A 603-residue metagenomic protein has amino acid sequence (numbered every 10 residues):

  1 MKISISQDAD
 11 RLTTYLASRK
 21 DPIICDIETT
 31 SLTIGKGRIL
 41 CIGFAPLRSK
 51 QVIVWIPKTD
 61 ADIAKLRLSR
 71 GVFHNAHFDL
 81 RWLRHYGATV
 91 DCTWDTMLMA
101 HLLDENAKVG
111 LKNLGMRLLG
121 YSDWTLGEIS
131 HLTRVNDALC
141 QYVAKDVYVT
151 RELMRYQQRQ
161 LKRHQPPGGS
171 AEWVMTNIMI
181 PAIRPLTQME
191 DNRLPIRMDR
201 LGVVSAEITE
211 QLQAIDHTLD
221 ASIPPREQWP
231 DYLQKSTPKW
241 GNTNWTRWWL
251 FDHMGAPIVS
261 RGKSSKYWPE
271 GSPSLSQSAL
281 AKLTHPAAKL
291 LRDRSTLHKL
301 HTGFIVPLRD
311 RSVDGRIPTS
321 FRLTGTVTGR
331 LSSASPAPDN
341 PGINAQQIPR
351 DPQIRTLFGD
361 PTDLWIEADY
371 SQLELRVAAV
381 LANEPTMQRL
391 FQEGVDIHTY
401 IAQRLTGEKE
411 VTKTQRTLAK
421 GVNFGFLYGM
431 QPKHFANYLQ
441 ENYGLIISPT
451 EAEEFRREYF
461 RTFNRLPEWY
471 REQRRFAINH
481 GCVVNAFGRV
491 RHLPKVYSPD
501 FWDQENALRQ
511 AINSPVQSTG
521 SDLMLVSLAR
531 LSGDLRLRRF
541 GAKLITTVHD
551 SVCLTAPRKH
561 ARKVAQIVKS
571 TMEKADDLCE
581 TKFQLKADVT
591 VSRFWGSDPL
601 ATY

Functional and structural regions predicted by a protein language model:
M1-F44, R48-Q51, L118, L126 (+8 more regions): Conserved "right-hand" nucleotidyltransferase catalytic core of DNA-directed polymerases
M1-N113, R117, P349, A379: Conserved RNase H-like, two-metal-ion catalytic cores of nucleic-acid enzymes
I34-P46, Q51-V54, E367, E374-G407 (+1 more regions): Metal-dependent catalytic core segments for phosphate chemistry
R70-N75, K239, D369, C553-T555: Short glycine-rich phosphate-binding loop at a beta-alpha junction
R184-D191, P318, T324, Q403-F540 (+3 more regions): Conserved catalytic core of nucleic-acid polymerases
P307-S312, A337-A345, P349, I354 (+4 more regions): Short, contiguous acidic/charged loop-to-helix segments that flank catalytic cores in large enzymes
V564-M572: Short amphipathic alpha-helices in soluble, non-transmembrane regions that often serve as interface/regulatory elements
K574-K586: Flexible helix-coil linker/hinge segments at domain or subdomain boundaries
